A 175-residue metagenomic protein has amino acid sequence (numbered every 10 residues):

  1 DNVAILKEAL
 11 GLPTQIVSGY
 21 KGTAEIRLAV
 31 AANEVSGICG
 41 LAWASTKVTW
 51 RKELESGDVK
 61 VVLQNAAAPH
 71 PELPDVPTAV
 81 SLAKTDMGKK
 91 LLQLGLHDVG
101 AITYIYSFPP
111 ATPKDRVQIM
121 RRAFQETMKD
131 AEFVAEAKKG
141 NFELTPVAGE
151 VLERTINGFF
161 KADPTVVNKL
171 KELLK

Functional and structural regions predicted by a protein language model:
D1, L28, K47-V48, Q118 (+2 more regions): Alpha-helical elements of the RecA-like P-loop NTPase motor core of helicases
N2-S81: Ligand-binding pocket segment of bilobal, Venus flytrap-like solute-binding proteins
I16-Y20, A42-T46, N65-A68, G88-L92 (+4 more regions): Short, surface-exposed, polar/charged, turn-prone segments marking secondary-structure boundaries
V48-M128: C-terminal lobe and pocket-closing loops of periplasmic/extracytoplasmic Venus-flytrap solute-binding proteins
E55-D58, T112-K175: An extracytoplasmic/periplasmic, membrane-proximal ligand-sensing/linker region
